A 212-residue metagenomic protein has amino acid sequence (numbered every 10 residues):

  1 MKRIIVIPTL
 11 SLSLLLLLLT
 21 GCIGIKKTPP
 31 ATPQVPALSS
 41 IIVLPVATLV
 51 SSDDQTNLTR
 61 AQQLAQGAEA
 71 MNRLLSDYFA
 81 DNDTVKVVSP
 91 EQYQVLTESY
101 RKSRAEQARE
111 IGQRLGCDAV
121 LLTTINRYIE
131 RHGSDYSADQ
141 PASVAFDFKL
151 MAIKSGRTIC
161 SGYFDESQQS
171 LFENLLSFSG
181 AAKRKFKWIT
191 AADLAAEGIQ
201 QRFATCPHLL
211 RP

Functional and structural regions predicted by a protein language model:
M1-S11: Bacterial N-terminal signal peptides that target proteins for export
T9-T20: Bacterial N-terminal signal peptides
G21-V87, Q92-Y93, I199-P212: A structural "domain/chain start" motif
A37-L38, Q113-V120, L150-C160: A short, structured loop/turn motif at beta-sheet edges
T56-Q66, L96-E98, Y136, A181-K185: Second-shell loop/turn segments in exported
V85-G133: Short, solvent-exposed, polar/charged sequence segments at loop or secondary-structure edges
A119, A142-V144: Hydrophobic core residues within well-ordered beta-strands of beta-rich domains
D139, A152-F203: Short secondary-structure boundary motifs at beta->alpha junctions and helix caps
